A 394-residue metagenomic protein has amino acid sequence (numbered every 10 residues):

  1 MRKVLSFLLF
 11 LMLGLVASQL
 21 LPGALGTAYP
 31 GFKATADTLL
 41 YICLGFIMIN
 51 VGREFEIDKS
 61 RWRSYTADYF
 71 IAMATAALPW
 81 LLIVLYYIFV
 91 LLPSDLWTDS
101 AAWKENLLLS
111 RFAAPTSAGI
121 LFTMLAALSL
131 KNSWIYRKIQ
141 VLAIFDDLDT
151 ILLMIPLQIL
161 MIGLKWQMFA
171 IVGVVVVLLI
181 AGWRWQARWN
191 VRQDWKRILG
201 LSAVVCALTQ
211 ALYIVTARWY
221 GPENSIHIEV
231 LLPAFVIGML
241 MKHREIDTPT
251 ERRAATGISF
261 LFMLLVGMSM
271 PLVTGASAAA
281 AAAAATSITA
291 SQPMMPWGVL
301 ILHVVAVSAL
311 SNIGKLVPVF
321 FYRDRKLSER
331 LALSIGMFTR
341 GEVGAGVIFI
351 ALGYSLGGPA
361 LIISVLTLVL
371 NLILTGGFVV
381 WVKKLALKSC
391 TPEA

Functional and structural regions predicted by a protein language model:
M1-L9, R192-R197: N-terminal membrane topogenic signal
F10-A17, F70-V84, V141-M154, R197-Y213 (+2 more regions): Small-residue-rich segments of transmembrane alpha-helices in multi-pass membrane proteins, especially helix faces
L13-L20, T35-R63, Q158, A207 (+6 more regions): Hydrophobic transmembrane alpha-helices of secondary-active transporters and Na+-translocating membrane complexes
P22-A34, L91-S100, I159-Q167, V215-I226 (+1 more regions): Membrane-interface helix termini and inter-helical loops of multi-pass transporters
K33-M48, A101-S117, K165-V177, E223-V236 (+2 more regions): Structural signature of hydrophobic alpha-helical transmembrane segments
R61-L130, L264, S269-K388: Transmembrane alpha-helices that form the ion-translocation and gating core of multi-pass ion transport proteins
K131-F145, L152, W166-A170, P249-T250 (+2 more regions): Membrane-interface alpha-helices at helix entry/exit sites of multi-pass transporters
I144, L148-I151, I155-L261, E393-A394: Core mid-bundle transmembrane helix pairs that form the ion/substrate translocation pathway in diverse multi-pass
